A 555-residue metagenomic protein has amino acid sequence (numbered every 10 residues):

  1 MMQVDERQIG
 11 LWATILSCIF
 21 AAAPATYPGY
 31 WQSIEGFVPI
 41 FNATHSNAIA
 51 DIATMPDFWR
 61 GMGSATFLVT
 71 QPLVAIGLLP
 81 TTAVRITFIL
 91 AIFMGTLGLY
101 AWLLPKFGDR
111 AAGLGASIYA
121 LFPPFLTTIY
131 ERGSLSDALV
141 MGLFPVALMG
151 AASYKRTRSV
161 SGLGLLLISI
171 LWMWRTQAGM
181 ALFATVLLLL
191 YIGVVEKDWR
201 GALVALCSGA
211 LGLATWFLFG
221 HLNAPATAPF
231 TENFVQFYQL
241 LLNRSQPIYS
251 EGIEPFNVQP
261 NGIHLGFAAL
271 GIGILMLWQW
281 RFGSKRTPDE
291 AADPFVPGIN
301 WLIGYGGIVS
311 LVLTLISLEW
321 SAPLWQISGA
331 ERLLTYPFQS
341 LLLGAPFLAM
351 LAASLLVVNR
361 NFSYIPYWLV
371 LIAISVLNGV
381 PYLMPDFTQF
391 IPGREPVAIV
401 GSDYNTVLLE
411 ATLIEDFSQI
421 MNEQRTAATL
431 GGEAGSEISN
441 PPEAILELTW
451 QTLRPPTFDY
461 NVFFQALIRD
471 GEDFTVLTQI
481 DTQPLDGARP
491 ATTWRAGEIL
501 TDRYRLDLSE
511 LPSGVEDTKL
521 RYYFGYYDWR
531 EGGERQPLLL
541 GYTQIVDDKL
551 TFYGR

Functional and structural regions predicted by a protein language model:
M1-A23, N300, I545-V546, Y553: Start-transfer (signal-anchor) and selected internal transmembrane alpha helices of multi-pass inner/ER membrane
E6, E196-L203, I274-P323, F362-S363: Membrane-interface helix-loop-helix junctions at transmembrane boundaries of multi-pass membrane enzymes, predominantly
Q8-W12, I19-P145, G150, W172-A178: Active-site lumenal/periplasmic loops and adjacent helix-entry segments of GT-C-fold, multi-pass membrane
L16, K197-L218, N300-V312, L369-I374: Hydrophobic alpha-helical membrane-interfacial segments at the cytosolic entry of transmembrane helices
V38, L126-L139, F230-N257, F295 (+2 more regions): Membrane-helix boundary/interfacial segments in multi-pass membrane proteins
P145-L163, M173, Y191-G193: Membrane-interface transmembrane helices that cradle and orient dolichyl/undecaprenyl
A202-A291, I299-L302, F390-N422: Periplasmic/ER-lumenal interhelical loops and adjacent helix-loop junctions in multi-pass membrane proteins
Q326, F362-R555: C-terminal luminal/periplasmic domains and tails of membrane-associated envelope-modifying transferases
